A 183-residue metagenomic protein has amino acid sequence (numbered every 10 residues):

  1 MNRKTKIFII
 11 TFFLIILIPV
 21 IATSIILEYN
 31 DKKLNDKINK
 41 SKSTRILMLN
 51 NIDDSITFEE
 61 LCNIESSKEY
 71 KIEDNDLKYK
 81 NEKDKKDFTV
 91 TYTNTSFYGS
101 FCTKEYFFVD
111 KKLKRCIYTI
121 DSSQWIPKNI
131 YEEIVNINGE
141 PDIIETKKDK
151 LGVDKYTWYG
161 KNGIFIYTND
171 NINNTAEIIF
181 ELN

Functional and structural regions predicted by a protein language model:
N2-E133, I137-E140, E181-N183: Short helix/turn-capping signatures at newly exposed starts of structured segments
I52, T57, Y118-W125, K150-N183: An acidic-aromatic pocket/loop used at catalytic or ligand-binding sites
T103, I143, I164-Y167: Intrinsically disordered, low-complexity, compositionally biased regions/tails
F108-V109, T146, N171: Generic beta-strand structural signal
N136-K155: Short Gly/Thr-rich strand-loop-strand
